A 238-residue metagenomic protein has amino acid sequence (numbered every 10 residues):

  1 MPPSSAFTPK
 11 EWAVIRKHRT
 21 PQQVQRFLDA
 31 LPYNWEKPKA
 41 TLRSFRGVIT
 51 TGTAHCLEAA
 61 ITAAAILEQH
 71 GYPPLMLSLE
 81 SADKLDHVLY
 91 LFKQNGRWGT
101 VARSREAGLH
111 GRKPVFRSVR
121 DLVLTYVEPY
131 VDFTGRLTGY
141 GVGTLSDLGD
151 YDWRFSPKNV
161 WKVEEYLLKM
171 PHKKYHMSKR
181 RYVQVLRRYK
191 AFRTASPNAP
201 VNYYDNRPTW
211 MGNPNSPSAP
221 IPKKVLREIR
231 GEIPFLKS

Functional and structural regions predicted by a protein language model:
M1-S238: A structural boundary/capping signal
